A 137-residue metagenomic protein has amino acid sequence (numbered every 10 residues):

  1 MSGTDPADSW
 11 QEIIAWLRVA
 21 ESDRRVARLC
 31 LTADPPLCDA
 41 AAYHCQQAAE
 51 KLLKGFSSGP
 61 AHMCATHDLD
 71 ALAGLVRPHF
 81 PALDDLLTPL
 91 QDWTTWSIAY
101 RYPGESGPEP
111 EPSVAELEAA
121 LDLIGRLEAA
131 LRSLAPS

Functional and structural regions predicted by a protein language model:
M1-S137: Terminal alpha-helical segments
